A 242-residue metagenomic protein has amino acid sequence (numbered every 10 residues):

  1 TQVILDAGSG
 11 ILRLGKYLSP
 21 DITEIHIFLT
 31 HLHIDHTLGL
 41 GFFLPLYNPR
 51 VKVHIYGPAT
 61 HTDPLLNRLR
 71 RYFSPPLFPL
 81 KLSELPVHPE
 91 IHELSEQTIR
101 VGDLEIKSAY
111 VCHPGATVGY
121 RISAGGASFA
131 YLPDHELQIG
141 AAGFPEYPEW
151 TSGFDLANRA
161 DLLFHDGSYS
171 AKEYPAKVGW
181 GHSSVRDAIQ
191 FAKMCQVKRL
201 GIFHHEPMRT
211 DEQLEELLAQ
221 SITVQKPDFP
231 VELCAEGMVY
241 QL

Functional and structural regions predicted by a protein language model:
T1-P133, Q138-A141, F154, L214-L242: Binuclear metal-dependent hydrolase catalytic cores
E136-F229, C234: Cap/insert and terminal regions of metallo-dependent hydrolase folds
